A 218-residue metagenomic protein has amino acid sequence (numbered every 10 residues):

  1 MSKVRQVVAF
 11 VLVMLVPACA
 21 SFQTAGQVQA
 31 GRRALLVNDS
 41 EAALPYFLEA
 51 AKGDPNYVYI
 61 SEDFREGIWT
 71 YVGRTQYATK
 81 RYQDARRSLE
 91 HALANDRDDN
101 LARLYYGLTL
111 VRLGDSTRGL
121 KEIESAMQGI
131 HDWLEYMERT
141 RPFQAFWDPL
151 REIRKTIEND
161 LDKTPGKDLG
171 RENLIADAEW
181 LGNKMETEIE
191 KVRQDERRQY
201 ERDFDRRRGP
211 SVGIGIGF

Functional and structural regions predicted by a protein language model:
A25, Y59-I60, G67, L101: Start-of-helix register in tetratricopeptide repeats
A51-K52, L108-E135, E158-G166: TPR/TPR-like (Sel1-like) alpha-helical repeat modules
G53-D63, W133-T140: Flexible helix-coil transition and linker loops at the boundaries of alpha-helical arrays
D63-F64, Y71, Y105, R139: Canonical tetratricopeptide repeat
E135-F218: Terminal, low-structured helical/coil segments at or just beyond the last alpha-helical repeat
